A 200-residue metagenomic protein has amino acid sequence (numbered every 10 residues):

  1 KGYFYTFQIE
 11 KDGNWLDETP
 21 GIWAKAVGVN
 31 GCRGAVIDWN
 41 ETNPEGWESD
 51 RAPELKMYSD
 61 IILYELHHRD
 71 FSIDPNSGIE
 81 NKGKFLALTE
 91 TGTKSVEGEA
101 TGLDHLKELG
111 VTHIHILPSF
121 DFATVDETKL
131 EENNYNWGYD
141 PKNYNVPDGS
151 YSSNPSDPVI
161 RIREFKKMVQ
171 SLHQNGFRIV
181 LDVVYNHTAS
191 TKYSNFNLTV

Functional and structural regions predicted by a protein language model:
K1-E90: The feature marks proteins involved in alpha-glucan
R69-V200: Substrate-binding/active-site clefts of carbohydrate-active enzymes
